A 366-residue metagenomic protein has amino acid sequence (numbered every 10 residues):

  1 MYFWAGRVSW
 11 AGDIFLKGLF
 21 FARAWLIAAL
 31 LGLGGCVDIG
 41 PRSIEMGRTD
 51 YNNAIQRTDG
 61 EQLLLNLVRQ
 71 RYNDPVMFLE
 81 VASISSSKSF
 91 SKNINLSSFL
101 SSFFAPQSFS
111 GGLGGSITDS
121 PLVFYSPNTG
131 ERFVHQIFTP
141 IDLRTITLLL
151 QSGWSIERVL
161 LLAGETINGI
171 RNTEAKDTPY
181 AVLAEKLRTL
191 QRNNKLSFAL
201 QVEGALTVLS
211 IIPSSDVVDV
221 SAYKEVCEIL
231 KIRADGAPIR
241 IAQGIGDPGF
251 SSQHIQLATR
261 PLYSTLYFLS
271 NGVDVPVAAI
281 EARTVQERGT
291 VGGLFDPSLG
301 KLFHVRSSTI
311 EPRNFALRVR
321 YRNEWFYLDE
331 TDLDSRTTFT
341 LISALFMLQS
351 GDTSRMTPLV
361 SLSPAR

Functional and structural regions predicted by a protein language model:
F20-I27: Sec-dependent signal peptide recognition, specifically the positively charged N-region followed immediately by
A29-L30, V220: Residue-level signal for mature regions of secreted extracellular proteins and peptides
G32-G35: C-terminal motif of bacterial Sec signal peptides marking the signal peptidase cleavage site
V37-R366: N-terminal amphipathic/basic membrane-interacting segments and domains, especially the gasdermin N-terminal
